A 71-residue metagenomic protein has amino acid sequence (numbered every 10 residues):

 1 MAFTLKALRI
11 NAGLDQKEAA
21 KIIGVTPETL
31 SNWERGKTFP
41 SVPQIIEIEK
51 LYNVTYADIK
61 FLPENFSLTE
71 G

Functional and structural regions predicted by a protein language model:
M1-N11: A short, Lys/Arg-rich alpha-helix, primarily the initiator
T4, D15, S41-Q44: Residues that mark the N-terminal boundary/hinge immediately upstream of a DNA-recognition element
I10, G24, R35-K37, E64: Residue-level detection of the helix-turn-helix DNA-binding "recognition helix"
N11, K50, A57-G71: Short, charged recognition helix plus adjacent turn of helix-turn-helix-like nucleic-acid-binding domains
G13-N32: Short alpha-helical DNA-recognition segment
G24, P43-D58: DNA major-groove recognition helix of helix-turn-helix/homeodomain DNA-binding modules
T29, T38-F39: A secondary-structure capping/hinge motif
